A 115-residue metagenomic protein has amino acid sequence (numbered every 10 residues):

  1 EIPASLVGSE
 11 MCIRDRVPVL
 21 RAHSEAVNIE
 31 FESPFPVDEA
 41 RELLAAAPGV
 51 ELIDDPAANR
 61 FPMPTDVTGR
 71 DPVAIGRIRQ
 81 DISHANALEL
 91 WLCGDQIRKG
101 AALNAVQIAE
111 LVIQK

Functional and structural regions predicted by a protein language model:
E1-G8, C12-I13: Single conserved hydrophobic/aromatic residue that forms the stacking wall/gate of nucleotide- or nucleobase-binding
I13-K115: C-terminal active-site/capping subdomain that shapes the small-molecule cofactor and substrate pocket of enzyme
